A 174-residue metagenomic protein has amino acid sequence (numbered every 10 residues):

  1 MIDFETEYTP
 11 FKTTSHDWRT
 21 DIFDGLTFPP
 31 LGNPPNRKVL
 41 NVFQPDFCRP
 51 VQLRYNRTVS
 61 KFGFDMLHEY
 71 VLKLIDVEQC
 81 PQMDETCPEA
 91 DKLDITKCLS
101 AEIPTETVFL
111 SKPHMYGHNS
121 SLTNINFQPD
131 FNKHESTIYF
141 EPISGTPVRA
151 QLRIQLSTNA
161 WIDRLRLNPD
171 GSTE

Functional and structural regions predicted by a protein language model:
M1-D65, L72-E174: Extracellular or lumenal secretory-pathway regions
